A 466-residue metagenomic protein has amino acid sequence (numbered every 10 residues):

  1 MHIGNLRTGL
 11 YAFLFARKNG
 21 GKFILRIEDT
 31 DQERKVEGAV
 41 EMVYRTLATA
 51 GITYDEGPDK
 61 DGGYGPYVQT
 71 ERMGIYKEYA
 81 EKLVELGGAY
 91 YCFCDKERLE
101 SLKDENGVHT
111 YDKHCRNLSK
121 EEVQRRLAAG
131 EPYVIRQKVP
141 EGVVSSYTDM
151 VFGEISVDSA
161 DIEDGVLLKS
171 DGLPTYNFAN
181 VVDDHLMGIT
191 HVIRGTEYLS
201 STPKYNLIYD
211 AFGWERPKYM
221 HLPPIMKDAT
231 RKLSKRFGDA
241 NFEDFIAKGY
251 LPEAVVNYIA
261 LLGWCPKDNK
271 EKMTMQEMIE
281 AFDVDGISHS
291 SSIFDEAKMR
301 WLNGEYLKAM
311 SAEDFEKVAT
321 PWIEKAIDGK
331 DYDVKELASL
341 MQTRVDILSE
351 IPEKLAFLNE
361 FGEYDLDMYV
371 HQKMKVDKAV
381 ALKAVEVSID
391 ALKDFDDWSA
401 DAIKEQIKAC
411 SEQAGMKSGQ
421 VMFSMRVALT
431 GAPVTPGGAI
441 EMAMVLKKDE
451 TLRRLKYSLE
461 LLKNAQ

Functional and structural regions predicted by a protein language model:
M1, F245-E253, H289-D295, D328-L337 (+1 more regions): Structural motif
M1-G107, T202-W214: N-terminal Rossmann-like or analogous alpha/beta NTP/dinucleotide-binding catalytic cores that position adenine
A12, V43, L83, G87 (+8 more regions): Residue-level signal for inorganic ion chemistry
P66-T70, L168-S170, M187-Y198, M226-Y258 (+4 more regions): Conserved phosphate-binding loops in nucleotide/dinucleotide-binding enzymes
K82-E85, Y90-H221, M226-L233, P266 (+2 more regions): Active-site cores that bind ATP or allylic diphosphates and position pyrophosphate for catalysis
A254, K298, F315, D333-L340 (+3 more regions): Residue-level detector of well-ordered alpha-helical segments, enriched for hydrophobic/aromatic packing positions
A312-A414: Small-residue-rich helix-loop
D401-K463: Charged substrate- and nucleic-acid-binding regions of tRNA-handling and nucleotidyl-transfer enzymes, centered on
